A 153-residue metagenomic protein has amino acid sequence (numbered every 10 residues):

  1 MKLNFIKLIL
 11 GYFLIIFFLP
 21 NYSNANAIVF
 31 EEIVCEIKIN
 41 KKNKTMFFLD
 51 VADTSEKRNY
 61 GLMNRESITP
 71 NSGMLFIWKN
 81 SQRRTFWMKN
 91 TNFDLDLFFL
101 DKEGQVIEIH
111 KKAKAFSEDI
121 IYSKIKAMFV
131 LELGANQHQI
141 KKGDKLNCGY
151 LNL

Functional and structural regions predicted by a protein language model:
K2-L10: Bacterial N-terminal signal peptides that target proteins for export
I9-P20: Bacterial N-terminal signal peptides
N21-A25: Sec/Tat signal peptide C-region and signal peptidase I cleavage site
N26-L153: Compact, glycine-rich, soluble single-domain proteins
